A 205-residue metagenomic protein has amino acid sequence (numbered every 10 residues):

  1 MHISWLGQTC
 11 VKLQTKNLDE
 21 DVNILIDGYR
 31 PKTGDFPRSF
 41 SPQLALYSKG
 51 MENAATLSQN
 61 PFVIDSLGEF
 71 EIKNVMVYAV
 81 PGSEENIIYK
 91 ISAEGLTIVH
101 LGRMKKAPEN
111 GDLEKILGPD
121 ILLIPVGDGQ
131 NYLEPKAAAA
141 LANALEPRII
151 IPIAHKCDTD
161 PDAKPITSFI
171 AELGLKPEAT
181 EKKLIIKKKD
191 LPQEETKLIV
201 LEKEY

Functional and structural regions predicted by a protein language model:
M1-T33, E85-G102, I121: Conserved beta-strand hairpin/beta-sheet module of binuclear metal-dependent hydrolase folds, prominently
I3-T9, E84, L145, I149-Y205: Binuclear metal-ion centers of metallo-dependent hydrolases, dominated by the metallo-beta-lactamase
K12, P31-D35, G50-T56, K106-P108 (+2 more regions): Active-site environment of divalent metal-dependent phosphoester hydrolases
L13, A45, V77, R103 (+1 more regions): Divalent metal-coordination and catalytic microenvironments
L25, Y29-E69, E114-L123, G127: Active-site metal-binding motif and surrounding structural segment of the metallo-beta-lactamase
G28-R30, G50, G82, L101-K105 (+3 more regions): Active-site metal-binding loops of divalent metal-dependent hydrolases
A55-V99: Portal/gating segments that form or line small-molecule/metal binding sites
S83-L145: Active-site-proximal loop/helix segments of hydrolase catalytic cores
